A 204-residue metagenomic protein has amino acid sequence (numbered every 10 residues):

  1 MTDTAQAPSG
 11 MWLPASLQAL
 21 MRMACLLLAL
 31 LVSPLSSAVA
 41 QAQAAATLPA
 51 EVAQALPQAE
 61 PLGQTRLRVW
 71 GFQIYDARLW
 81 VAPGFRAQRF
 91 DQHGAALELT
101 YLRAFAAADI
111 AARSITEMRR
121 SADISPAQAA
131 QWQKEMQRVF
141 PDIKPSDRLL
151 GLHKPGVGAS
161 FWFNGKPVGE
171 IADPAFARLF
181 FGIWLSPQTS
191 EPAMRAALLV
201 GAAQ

Functional and structural regions predicted by a protein language model:
M1-M21: N-terminal secretory signal peptides that target proteins for export/translocation
D3, A15, L28, A38-A40: Intrinsic low-complexity/disordered segments
S9-W12, L31-V32, S36: Hydrophobic alpha-helical elements and their junctions with loops/disorder across both membrane and soluble proteins
M21-P34: Bacterial N-terminal signal peptides
V39-Q204: Terminal leader/tail segments of proteins
